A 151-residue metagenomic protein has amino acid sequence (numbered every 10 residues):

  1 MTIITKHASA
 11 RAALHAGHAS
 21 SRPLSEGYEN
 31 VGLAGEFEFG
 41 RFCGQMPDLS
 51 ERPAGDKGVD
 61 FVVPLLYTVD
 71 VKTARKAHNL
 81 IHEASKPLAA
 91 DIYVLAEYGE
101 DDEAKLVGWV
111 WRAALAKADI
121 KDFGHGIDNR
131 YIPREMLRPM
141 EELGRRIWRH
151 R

Functional and structural regions predicted by a protein language model:
M1-L65, V71-R151: Nucleic-acid endonuclease domains
